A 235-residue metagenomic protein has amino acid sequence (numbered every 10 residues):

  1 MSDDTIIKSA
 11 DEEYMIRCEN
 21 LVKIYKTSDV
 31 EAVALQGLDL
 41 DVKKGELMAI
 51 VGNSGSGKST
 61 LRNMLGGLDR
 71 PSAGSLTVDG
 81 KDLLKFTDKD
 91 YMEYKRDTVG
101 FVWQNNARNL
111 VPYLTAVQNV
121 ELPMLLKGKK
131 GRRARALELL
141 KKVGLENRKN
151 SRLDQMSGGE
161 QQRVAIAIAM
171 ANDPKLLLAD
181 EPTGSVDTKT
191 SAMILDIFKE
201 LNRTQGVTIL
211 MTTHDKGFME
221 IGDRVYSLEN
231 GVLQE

Functional and structural regions predicted by a protein language model:
D29-V30, L83-G100: ABC ATPase NBD coupling module
G66: Helix-to-loop junction immediately C-terminal to a conserved catalytic motif
G74-D82: Conserved ABC transporter NBD signature motif
P112-E121: Short coil-to-helix segment of the ABC ATPase nucleotide-binding domain corresponding to the Q-loop/switch region
R152-Q162: Conserved ABC ATPase signature
D173: Conserved catalytic motifs of ABC-family nucleotide-binding domains
L177-D180: Catalytic Walker B motif of ABC-type/P-loop ATPase nucleotide-binding domains
